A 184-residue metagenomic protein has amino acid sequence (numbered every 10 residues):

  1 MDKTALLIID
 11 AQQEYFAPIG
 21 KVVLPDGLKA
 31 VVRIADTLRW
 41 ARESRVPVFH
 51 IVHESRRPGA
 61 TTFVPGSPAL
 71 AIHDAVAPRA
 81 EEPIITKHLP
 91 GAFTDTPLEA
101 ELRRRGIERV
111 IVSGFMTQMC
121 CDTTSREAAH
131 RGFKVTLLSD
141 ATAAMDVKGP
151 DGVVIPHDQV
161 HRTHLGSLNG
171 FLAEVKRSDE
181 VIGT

Functional and structural regions predicted by a protein language model:
M1-Q13: Short coil-to-beta-strand
D2-A5, V32-S44, T61-T184: Active-site-adjacent betaalpha module
I8-I9, V46-H53, L138: Short beta-strand segments at enzyme active-site cores
E14-A17, M145-V147: Short acidic/His/Gly/Ser-rich catalytic and metal-binding motifs that mark active-site loops of diverse hydrolases
F16-G27, G152-V154: Acidic/histidine-rich helix-loop elements that form or flank divalent-metal/phosphate-binding sites at the catalytic
V52-S55, L89: Short glycine-rich, polar/acidic loop-and-turn segments at beta strand-coil junctions
